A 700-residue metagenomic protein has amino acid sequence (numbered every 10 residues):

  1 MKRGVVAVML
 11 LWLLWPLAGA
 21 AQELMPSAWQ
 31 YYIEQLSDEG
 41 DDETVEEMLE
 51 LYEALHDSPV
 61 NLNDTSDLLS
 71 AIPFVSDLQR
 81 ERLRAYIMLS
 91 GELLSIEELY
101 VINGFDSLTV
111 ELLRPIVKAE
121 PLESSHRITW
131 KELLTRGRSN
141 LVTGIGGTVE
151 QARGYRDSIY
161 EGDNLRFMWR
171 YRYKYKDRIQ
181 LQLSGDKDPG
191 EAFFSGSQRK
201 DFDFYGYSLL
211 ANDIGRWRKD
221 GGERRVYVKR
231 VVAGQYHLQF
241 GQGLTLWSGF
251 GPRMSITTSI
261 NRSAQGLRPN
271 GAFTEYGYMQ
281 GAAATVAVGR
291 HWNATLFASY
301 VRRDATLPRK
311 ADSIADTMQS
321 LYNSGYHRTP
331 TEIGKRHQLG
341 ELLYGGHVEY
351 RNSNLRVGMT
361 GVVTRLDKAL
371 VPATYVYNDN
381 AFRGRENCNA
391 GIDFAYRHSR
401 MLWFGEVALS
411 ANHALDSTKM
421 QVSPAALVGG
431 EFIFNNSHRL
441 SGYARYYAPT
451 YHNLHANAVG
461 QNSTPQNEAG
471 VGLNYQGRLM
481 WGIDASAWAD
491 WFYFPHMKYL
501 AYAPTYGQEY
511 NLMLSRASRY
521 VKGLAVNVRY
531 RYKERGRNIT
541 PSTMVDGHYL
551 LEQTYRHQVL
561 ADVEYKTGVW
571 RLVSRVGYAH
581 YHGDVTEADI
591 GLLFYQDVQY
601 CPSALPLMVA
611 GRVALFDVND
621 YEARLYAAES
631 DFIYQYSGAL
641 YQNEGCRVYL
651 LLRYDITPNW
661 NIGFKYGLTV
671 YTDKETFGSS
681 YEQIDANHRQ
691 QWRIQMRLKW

Functional and structural regions predicted by a protein language model:
A7-P16: Bacterial N-terminal signal peptides
G19-A21: Boundary at the C-terminal end of the N-terminal hydrophobic targeting segment
T44-L94, L113-E120, K187: Amphipathic, charged-and-aliphatic alpha-helical interface segments that function as noncatalytic docking
I128-R156, Y173, D177-L183, V231 (+3 more regions): Transmembrane beta-strand segments of Gram-negative outer membrane beta-barrel proteins
Y160-N164, R218, G222, V226 (+2 more regions): Exposed, low-structure sequence patches enriched in small/polar residues
D186-F204, R268-E275, G334-H337, S410-T418 (+1 more regions): Outer-membrane beta-barrel proteins
D201-D304, F432-N453, S603-Y621: Outer membrane beta-barrel
